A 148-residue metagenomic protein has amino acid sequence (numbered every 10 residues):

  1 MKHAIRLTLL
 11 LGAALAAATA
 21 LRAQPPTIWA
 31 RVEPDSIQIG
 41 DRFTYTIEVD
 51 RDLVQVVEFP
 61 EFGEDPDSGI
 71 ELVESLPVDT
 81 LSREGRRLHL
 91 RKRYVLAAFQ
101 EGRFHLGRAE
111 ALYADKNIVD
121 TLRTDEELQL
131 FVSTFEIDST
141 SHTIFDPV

Functional and structural regions predicted by a protein language model:
M1-L9: Bacterial N-terminal signal peptides that target proteins for export
T8-A18: Bacterial N-terminal signal peptides
A23-V148: Surface-exposed interaction/ligand-binding surfaces
